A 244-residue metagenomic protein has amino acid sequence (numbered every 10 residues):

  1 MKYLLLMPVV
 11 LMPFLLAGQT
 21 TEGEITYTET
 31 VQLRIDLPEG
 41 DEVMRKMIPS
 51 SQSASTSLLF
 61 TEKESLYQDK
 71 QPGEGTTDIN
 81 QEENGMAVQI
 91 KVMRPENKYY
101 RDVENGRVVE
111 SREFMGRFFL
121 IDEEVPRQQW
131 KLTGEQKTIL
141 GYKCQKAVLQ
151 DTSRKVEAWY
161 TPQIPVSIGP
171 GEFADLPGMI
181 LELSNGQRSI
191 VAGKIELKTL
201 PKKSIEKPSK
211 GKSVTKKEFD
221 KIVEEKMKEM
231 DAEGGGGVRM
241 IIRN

Functional and structural regions predicted by a protein language model:
M1-I25, R243: Bacterial Sec-dependent N-terminal signal peptides
T20-N244: Extended soluble regions of mature proteins
